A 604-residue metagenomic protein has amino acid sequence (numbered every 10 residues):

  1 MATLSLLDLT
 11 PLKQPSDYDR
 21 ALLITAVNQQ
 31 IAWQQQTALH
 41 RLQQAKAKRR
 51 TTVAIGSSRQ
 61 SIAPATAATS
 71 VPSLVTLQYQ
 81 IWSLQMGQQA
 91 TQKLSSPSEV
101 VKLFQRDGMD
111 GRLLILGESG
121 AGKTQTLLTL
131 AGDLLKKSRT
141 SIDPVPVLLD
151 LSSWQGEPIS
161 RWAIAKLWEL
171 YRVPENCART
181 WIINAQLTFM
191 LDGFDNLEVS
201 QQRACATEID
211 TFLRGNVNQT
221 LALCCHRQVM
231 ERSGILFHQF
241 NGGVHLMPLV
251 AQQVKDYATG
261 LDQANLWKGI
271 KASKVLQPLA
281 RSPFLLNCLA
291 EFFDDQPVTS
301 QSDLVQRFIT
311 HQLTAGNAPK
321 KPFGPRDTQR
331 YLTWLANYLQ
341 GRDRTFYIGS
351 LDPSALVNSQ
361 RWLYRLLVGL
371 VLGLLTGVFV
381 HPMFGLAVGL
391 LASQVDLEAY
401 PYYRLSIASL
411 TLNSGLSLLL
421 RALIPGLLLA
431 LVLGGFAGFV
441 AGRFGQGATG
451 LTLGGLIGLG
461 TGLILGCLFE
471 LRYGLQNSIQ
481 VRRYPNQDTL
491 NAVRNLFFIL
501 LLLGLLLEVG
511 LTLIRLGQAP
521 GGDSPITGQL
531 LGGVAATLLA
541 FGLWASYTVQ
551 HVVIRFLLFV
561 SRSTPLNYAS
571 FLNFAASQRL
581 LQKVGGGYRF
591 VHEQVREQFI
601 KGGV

Functional and structural regions predicted by a protein language model:
M1-D110, L116-E118, Q125, T129-G132 (+12 more regions): Charged, amphipathic alpha-helical interface modules that flank catalytic cores or transmembrane segments and mediate
A2-I31, V71, W82-L313, N317 (+1 more regions): P-loop NTPase signaling cores
P283-N287, A318-G369, A536, A540-W544 (+1 more regions): Hydrophobic repeat-domain scaffold segments
Q340-N358, G389-I424, V440-A448, I464-L496 (+2 more regions): Cytoplasmic membrane-interface regions of multi-pass membrane proteins
Y364-V380, R421-A441, F498-R515: Canonical alpha-helical transmembrane segments of integral membrane proteins
L374-A387, F436-G460, V509-L538: Hydrophobic alpha-helical transmembrane segments
S417-A430, T449-G466, A492-L503, P525-G533: Hydrophobic, membrane-inserting alpha-helical segments
